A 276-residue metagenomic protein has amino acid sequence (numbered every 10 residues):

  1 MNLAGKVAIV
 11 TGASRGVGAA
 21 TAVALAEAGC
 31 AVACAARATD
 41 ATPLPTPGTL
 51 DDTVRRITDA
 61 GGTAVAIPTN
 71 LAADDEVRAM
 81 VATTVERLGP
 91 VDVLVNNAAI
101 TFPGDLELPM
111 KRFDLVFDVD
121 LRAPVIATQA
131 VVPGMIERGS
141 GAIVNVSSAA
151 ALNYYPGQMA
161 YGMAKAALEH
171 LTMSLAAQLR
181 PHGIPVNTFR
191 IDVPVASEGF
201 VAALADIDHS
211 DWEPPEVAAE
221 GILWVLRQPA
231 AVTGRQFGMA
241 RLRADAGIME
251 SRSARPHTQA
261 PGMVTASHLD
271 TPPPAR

Functional and structural regions predicted by a protein language model:
V7, S14-R15: Conserved glycine-rich cofactor-binding loop
A28-L50: Conserved glycine-rich Rossmann-like NAD(P)H-binding loop of the short-chain dehydrogenase/reductase
T46-T49, R78, A99-D114, G157-A160: Conserved mid-core segment of classical short-chain dehydrogenase/reductases
A99-I100, P109-I126, S140, V144 (+1 more regions): Catalytic Tyr-X3-Lys loop
T128, A164: Active-site helix of classical SDR
P133, A177-Q178: Alpha-helical segment proximal to the catalytic Tyr-Lys
S148: Residue(s) in the substrate-gating loop at a strand-loop-helix junction that position the organic substrate next
P181, T188-F189, A205-A275: C-terminal helical subdomain
